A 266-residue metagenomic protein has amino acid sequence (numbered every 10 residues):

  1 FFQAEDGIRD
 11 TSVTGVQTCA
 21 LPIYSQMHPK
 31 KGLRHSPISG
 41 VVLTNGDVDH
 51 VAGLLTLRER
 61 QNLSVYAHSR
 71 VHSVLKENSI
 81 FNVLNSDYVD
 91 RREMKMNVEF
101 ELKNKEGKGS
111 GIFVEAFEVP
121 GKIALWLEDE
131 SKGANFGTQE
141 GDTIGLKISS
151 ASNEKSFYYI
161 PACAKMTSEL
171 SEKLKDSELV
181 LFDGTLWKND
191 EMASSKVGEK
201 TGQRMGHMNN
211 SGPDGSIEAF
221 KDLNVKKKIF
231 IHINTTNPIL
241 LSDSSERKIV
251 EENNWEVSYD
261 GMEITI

Functional and structural regions predicted by a protein language model:
F1-C19: Single conserved hydrophobic/aromatic residue that forms the stacking wall/gate of nucleotide- or nucleobase-binding
S12, V16, G46, V119-I123 (+4 more regions): Active-site metal-binding loops of divalent metal-dependent hydrolases
P37-D49: Metallo-beta-lactamase
S39-G40, R60-S64, S156-F157, K227: Short active-site oxyanion
V51-R58, S216-I217: Histidine-anchored nucleotide/phosphate-binding helix
L63-H72, L181-D183, F230-I231: Short internal beta-strands
H68-I144, A151, W255-D260, I264: Metallo-beta-lactamase
G141-T143, A151-S156, A164-M262: Cap/insert and terminal regions of metallo-dependent hydrolase folds
